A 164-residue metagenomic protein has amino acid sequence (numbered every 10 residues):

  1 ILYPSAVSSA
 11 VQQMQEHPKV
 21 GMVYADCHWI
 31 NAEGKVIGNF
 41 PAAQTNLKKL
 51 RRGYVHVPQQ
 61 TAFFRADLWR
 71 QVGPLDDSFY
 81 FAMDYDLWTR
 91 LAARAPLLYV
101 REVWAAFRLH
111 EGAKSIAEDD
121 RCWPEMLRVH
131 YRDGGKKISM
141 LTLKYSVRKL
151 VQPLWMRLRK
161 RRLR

Functional and structural regions predicted by a protein language model:
I1-Q13, N31: Acidic donor-binding/catalytic loop of UDP-sugar-dependent glycosyltransferases, especially processive GT2
Y3, A25, N31-E125, V129: Conserved nucleotide-sugar donor-binding catalytic segment
Q15-E16, P96: Residue-level signal for alpha-helix termini/capping positions
E16-H17, V72: Glycine-rich phosphate-binding loop signature in dinucleotide/nucleotide-binding domains
H17-H28: A short, conserved acidic/glycine-rich loop-to-beta-strand motif that forms the donor nucleotide-sugar/metal
L127, Y131-R164: Membrane-proximal basic amphipathic "stem/tether" segments
